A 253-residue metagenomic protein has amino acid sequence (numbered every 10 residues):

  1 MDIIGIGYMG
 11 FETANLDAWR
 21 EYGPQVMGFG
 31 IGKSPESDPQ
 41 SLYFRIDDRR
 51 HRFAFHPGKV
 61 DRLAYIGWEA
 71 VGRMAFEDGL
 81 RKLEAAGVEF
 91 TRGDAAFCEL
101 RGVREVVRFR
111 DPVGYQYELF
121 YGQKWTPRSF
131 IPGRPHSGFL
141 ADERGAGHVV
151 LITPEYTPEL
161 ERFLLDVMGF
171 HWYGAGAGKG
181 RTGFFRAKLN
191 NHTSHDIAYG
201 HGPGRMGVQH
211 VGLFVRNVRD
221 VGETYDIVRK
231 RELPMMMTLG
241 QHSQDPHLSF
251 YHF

Functional and structural regions predicted by a protein language model:
M1-D17, L63-W68, K124-P158, H171 (+1 more regions): N-terminal beta-strand motif that seeds the catalytic metal site of vicinal oxygen chelate
M1-H51, L151-S194, D226: Core segments of cupin and vicinal oxygen chelate
A14, K59-V60, V71-M74, E84 (+1 more regions): Short, solvent-exposed loop/edge-beta patches enriched in aromatic
F29-A64, Y115-Q123, Y173-Q209, F214-V218 (+3 more regions): Conserved short beta-strand elements that form part of the metal-binding/catalytic scaffold of enzyme active sites
V60, Y65-R73, G79-L80, E89-V103: Aromatic/His-enriched, Gly/Pro-containing loop or helix-boundary segments that lie immediately adjacent to catalytic
M74-R81, V221-D226: Short amphipathic alpha-helices within nucleic acid-binding modules
E84-G145, G183-K188, E232-F253: Vicinal oxygen chelate
